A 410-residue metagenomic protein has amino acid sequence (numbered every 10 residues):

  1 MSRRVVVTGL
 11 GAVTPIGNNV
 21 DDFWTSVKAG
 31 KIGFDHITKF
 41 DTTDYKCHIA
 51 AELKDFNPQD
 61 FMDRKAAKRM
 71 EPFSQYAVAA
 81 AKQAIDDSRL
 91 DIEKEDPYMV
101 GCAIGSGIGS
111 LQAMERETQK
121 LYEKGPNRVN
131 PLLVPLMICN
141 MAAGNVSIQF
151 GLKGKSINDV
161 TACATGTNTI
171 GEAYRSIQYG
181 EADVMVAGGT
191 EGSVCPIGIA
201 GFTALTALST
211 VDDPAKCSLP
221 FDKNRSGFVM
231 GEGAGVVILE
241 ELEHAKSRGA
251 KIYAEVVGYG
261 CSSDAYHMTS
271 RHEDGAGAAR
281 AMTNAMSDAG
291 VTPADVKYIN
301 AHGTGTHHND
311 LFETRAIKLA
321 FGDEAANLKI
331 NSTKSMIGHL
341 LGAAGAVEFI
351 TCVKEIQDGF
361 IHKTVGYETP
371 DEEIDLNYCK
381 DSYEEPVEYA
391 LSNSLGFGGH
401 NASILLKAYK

Functional and structural regions predicted by a protein language model:
M1-A66, E243-E255, I350-T364, K407-K410: ACP-dependent fatty acid/polyketide chain-elongation machinery
R4-T8, D35, D213-A289, Y298: Condensing-enzyme catalytic core mediating Claisen C-C bond formation in acyl metabolism
V7, D22-F23, K28-T161, T190-I199 (+1 more regions): Conserved beta-ketoacyl condensing-enzyme motif
D21-S26, Q112-P126, S176-Y179, I199-D212 (+3 more regions): A glycine- and small-aliphatic-rich helix-loop capping segment at beta-alpha/alpha-beta transitions that lines
A77-L90, C139-A143, S147-E191, V229-A250 (+2 more regions): Active-site-proximal alpha-helical scaffold in enzymes
A84-D96, A245-G249, M282-Y298, A320-E324: Phosphate/pyrophosphate-binding loops at sites that engage ATP/ADP/AMP, CoA/4′-phosphopantetheine, polyphosphate
E123-N130, G171, R175, E191-S247 (+2 more regions): Glycine-/small-residue-rich "gating" segment that lines the acyl/pantetheine channel and substrate pocket
E181-S226, Y259-E273, G303-D310, N327-L376: Acyl-CoA/ACP chain-elongation machinery
